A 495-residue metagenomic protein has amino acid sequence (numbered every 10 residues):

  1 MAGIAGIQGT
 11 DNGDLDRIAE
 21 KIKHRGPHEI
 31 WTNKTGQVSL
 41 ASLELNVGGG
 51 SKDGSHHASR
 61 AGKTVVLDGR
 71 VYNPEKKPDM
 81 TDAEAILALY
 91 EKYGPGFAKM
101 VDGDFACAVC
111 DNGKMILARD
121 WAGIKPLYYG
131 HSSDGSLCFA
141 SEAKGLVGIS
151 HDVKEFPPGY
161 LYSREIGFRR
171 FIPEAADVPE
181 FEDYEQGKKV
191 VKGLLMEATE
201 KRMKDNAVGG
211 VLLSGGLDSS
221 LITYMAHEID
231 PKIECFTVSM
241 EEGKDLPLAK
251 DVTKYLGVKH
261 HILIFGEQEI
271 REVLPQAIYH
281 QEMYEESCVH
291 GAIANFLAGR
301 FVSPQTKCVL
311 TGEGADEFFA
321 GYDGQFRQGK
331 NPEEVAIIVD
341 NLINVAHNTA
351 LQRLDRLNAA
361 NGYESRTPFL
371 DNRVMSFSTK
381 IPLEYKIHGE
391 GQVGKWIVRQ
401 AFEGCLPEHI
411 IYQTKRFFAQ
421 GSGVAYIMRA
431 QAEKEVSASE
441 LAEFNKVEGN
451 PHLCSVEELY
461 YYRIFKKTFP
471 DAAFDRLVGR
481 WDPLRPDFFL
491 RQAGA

Functional and structural regions predicted by a protein language model:
M1-H280: Cysteine-centered catalytic environments shared across enzyme families
T10-G13, G113-I116, I124-L127, H131-S133 (+3 more regions): ATP-dependent adenylate-handling active sites, centered on carboxylate activation for C-N bond formation
K23, H151-E155, K307, E408-T414: A short alpha-helix-loop-beta-strand transition element characteristic of N-terminal alpha/beta dinucleotide-binding
W31-T32, I387-H388, Y412-T414, L477: Short, hydrophobic secondary-structure boundary micro-motifs
H57-S59, Q400-A401, A438-L441: Short alpha-helical linear motifs
I166-R170, A430-L441: Short glycine/proline-rich, acidic loop/turn segments that cap or connect secondary-structure elements
